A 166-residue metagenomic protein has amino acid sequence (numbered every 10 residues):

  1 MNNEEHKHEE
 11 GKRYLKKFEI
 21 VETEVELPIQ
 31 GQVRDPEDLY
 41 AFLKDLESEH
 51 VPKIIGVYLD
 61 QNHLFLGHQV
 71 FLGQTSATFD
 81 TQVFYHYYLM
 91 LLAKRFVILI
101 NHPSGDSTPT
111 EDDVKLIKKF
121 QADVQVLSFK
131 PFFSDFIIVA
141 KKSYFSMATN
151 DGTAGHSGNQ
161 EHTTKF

Functional and structural regions predicted by a protein language model:
M1-K17, E26-I29, A41, G73-F166: Active-site-proximal loop/helix of nucleotide/amide-processing enzymes and allied scaffolds
G31-E37: Alpha-helix N-cap recognition
D38-L46: Short, basic/aromatic recognition patches
S48-K53: Short, flexible loop/turn motifs enriched in small residues
I54-Y58, H63, D135-I138: Short beta-strand scaffold segments in enzyme catalytic cores
G67-V70: Residue-level detector of high-confidence beta-strand sites
